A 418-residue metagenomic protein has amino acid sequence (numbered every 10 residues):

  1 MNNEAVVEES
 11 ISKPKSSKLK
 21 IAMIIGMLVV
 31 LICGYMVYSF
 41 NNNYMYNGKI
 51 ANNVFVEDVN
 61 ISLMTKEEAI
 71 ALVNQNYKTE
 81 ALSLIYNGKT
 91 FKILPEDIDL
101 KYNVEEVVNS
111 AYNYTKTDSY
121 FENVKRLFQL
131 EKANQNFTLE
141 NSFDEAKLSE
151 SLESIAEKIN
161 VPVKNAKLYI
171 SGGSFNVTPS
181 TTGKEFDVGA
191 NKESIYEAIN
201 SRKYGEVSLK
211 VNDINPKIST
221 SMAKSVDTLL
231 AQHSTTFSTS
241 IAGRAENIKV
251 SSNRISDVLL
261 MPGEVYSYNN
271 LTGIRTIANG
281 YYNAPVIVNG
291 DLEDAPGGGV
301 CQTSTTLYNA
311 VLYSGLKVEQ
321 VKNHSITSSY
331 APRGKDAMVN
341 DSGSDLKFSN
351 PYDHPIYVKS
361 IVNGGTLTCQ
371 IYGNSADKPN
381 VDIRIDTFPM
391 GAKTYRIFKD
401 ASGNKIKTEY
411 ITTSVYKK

Functional and structural regions predicted by a protein language model:
M1-L19: N-terminal Lys/Arg-rich, disordered targeting/topogenic segments
N2-N3, S154, P162, Y169-S171 (+2 more regions): Well-ordered beta-sheet/strand-loop patches within structured domains
S17-A22, A133-Q135, V286-D294: Glycine- and acidic
I24-Y38: Hydrophobic membrane-insertion alpha-helices, especially the h-region of bacterial N-terminal signal peptides
V37-A51: Aromatic-capped interface at the extracytoplasmic side of an N-terminal signal-anchor transmembrane helix
I50-E67, A71, V124, F137-S142: Glycine-rich loop/hinge motif
K66, I70-N74, V108, E145 (+5 more regions): Extracytoplasmic/secreted envelope proteins and their assembly/folding machinery, especially bacterial periplasmic
S83-G183, V188: Signal peptide-directed extracytoplasmic domains
